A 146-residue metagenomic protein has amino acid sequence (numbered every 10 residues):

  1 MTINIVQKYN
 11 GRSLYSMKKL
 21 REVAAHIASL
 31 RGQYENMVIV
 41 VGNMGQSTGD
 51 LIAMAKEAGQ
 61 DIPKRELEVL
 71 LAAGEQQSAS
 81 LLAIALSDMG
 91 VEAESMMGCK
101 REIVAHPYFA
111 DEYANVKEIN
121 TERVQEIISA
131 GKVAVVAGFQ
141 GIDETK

Functional and structural regions predicted by a protein language model:
M1-K146: Nucleotide/pyrophosphate-binding catalytic subdomain
